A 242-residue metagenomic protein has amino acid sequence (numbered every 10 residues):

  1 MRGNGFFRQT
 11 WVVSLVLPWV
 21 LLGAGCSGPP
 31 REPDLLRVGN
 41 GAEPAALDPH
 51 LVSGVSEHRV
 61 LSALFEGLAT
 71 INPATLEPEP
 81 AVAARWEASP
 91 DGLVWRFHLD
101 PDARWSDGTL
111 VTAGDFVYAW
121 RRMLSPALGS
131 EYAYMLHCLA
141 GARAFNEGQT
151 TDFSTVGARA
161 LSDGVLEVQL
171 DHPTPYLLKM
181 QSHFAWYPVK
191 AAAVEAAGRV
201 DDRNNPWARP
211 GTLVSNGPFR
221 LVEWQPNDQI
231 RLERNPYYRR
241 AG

Functional and structural regions predicted by a protein language model:
R2-L15: Bacterial N-terminal signal peptides that target proteins for export
G23-G25: C-terminal motif of bacterial Sec signal peptides marking the signal peptidase cleavage site
S27-P29: Bacterial signal peptide processing site
D34-A45, A84, V94-F97, F116-A119 (+3 more regions): Short, well-ordered beta-strand elements
G39-P90, T212-V214: N-terminal lobe/hinge region of extracytoplasmic solute-binding protein
A69-P73, D91, R104, R121-G129 (+4 more regions): Sec-exported extracytoplasmic/periplasmic mature domains
A84-M135, E167: Aromatic- and charge-enriched surface segment that lines or borders ligand/interaction sites
F153-T155, Q169-G242: Gly/Pro-rich hinge or "lid" segments in bacterial periplasmic/extracellular proteins
